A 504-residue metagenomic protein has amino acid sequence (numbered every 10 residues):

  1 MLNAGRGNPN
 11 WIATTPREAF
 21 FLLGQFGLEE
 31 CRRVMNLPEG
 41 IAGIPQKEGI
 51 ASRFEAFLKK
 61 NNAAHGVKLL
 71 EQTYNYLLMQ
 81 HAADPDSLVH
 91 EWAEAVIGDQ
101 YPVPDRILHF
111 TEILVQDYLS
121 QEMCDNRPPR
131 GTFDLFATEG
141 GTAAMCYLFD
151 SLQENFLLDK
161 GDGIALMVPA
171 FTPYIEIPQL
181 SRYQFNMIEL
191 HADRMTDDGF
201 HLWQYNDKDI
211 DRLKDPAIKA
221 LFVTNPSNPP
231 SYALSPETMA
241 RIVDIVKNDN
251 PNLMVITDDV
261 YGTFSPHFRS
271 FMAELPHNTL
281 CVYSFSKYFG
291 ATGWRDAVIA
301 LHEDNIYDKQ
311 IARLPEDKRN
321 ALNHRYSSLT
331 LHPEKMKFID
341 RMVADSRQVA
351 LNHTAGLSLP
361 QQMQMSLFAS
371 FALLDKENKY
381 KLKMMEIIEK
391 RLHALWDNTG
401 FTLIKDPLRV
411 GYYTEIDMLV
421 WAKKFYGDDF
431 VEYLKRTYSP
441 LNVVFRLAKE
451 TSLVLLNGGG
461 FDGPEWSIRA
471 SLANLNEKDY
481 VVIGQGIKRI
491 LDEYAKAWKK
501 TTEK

Functional and structural regions predicted by a protein language model:
M1-Q72, K496-K504: Conserved N-terminal helix/loop that builds the PLP phosphate-binding region of the aspartate aminotransferase-like
G5, W11, Y412-R436, E450-G484: Conserved PLP-binding active-site segment of the aspartate aminotransferase-like
N10-A13, F271-K337: Active-site PLP attachment segment
N10-T15, Y174-I175, T196-D197, N228-Y232 (+7 more regions): Short catalytic/ligand-binding loop motif for oxyanion handling, primarily in non-cytosolic enzymes, centered on
M35-P251, G262-P276, L280, Y438 (+2 more regions): Conserved core of the PLP fold type I
R319-I387, L395: Structural motif of enzymes handling amino- and sulfur-group chemistry
Q361-S366, F371, N378-W396, L403-V431 (+1 more regions): Conserved glycine-rich beta-strand-loop-beta hairpin in the small C-terminal domain of fold type I
